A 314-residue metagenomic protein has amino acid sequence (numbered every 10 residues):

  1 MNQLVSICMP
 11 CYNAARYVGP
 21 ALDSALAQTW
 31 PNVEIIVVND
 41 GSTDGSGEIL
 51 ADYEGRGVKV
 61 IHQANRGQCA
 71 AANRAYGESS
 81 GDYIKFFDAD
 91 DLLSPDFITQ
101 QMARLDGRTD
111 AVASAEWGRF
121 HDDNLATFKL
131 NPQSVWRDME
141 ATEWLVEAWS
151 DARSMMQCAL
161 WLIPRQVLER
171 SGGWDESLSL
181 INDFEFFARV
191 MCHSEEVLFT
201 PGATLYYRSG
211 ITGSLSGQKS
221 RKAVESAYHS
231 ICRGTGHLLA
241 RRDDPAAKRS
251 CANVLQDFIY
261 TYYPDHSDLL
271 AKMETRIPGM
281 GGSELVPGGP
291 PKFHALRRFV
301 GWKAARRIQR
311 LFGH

Functional and structural regions predicted by a protein language model:
M1-E225: Nucleotide-sugar donor-binding/catalytic module of glycosyltransferases that assemble extracellular/cell-envelope
D122, Y260-S267: Active-site activation/catalytic loop segments of kinase-like enzymes and analogous catalytic loops in related
L178-S179, F199, D243-C251: Short, surface-exposed helix-loop/turn micro-motifs enriched in polar/charged residues
F184-F187, I231, L255-F258: Hydrophobic alpha-helical core bundles mediating ligand binding, dimerization, or RNAP-core interactions
G202-I211, G217-P245, D265-G282: Catalytic core of nucleotide-sugar-dependent glycosyltransferases
R249-T261: Amphipathic alpha-helical repeat scaffolds of TPR domains
S267-H314: Membrane-interface aromatic/basic loop that binds lipid-linked glycans or pyrophosphate carriers, typified by
